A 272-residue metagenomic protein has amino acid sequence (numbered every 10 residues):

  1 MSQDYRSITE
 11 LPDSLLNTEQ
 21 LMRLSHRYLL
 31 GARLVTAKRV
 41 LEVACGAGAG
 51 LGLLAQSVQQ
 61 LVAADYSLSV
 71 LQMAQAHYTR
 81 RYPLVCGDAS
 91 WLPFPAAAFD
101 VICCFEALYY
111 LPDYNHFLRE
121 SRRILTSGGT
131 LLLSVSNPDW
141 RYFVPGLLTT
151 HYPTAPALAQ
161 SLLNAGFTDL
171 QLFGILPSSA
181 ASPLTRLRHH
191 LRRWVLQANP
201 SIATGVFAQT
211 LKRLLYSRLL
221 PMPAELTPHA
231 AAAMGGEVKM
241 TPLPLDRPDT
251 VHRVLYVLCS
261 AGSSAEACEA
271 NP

Functional and structural regions predicted by a protein language model:
M1-W91, L118, V238, P248-P272: Conserved N-terminal segment of class I S-adenosyl-L-methionine
C103: A conserved beta-strand element that flanks and buttresses the S-adenosyl-L-methionine
E106-Y110: Short catalytic micro-motifs in class I SAM-dependent methyltransferases
N115-S127: A short glycine-rich, Lys/Arg-flanked "PGG" loop and its adjoining helix->strand segment in the class I
G129-V135: Conserved beta-strand signature within the Rossmann-like core of class I S-adenosyl-L-methionine
Y142-S161, S179: Acceptor-substrate binding/catalytic loop of class I
F167-S178: Conserved S-adenosyl-L-methionine
P177-P272: A C-terminal cap/extension of S-adenosyl-L-methionine-dependent methyltransferases that defines the acceptor-substrate
